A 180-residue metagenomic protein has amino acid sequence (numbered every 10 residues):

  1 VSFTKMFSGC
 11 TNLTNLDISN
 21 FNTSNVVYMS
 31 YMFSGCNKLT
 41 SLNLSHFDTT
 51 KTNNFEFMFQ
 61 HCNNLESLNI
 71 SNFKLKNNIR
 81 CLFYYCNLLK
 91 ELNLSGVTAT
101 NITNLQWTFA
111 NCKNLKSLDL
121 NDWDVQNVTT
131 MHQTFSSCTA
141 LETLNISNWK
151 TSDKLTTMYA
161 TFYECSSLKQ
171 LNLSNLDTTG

Functional and structural regions predicted by a protein language model:
V1-G180: Negatively charged
